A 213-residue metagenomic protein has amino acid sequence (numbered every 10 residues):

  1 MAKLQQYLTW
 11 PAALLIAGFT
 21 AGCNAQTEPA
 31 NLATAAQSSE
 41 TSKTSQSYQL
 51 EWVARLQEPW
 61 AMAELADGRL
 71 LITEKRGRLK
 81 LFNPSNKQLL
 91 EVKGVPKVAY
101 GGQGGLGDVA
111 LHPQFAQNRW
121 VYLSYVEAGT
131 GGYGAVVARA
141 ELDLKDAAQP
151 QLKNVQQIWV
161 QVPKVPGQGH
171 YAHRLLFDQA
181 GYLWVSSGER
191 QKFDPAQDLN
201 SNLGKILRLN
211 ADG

Functional and structural regions predicted by a protein language model:
A2-P11: Bacterial N-terminal signal peptides that target proteins for export
W10-A21: Bacterial N-terminal signal peptides
C23-D194: Acidic, Gly/Ser/Thr-rich repeat motifs that build Ca2+-stabilized beta-propeller blades
V136-K145, L199-D212: Beta-propeller blade signature
S187-E189, N210-G213: Short, small-residue-rich loop/turn micro-motifs
